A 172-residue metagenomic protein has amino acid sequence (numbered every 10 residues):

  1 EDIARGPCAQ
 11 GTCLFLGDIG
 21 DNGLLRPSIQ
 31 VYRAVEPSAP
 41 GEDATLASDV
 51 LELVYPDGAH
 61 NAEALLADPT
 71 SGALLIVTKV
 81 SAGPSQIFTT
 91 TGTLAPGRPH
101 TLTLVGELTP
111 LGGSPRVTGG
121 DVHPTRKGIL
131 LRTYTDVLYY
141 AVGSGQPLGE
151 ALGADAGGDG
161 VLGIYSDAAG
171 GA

Functional and structural regions predicted by a protein language model:
E1-A172: Sequence/structural signature of beta-propeller domains
